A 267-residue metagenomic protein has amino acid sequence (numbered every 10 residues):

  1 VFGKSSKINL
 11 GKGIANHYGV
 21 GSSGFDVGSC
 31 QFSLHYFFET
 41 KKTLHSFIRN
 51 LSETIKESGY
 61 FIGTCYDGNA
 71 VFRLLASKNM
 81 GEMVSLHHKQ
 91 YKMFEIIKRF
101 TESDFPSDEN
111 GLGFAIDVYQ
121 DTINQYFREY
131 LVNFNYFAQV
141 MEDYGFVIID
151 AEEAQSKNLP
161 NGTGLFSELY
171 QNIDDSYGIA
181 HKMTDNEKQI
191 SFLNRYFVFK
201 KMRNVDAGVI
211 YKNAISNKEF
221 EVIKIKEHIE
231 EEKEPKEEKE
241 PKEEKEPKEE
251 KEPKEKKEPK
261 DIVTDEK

Functional and structural regions predicted by a protein language model:
V1-Y18: S-adenosyl-L-methionine
A15, G19, S23, H35-F37 (+1 more regions): Catalytic cores of eukaryotic secretory-pathway lumenal/extracellular enzymes that build and remodel glycoconjugates
S29: A conserved beta-strand element that flanks and buttresses the S-adenosyl-L-methionine
L34-H35, Y66-V71: Short "lid" loop at the C-terminus of a central beta-strand within the Rossmann-like core of SAM-dependent
K42-E57: A short glycine-rich, Lys/Arg-flanked "PGG" loop and its adjoining helix->strand segment in the class I
E57-Y66: Conserved beta-strand signature within the Rossmann-like core of class I S-adenosyl-L-methionine
L75-S85, Q90-K236, D261-K267: C-terminal lobe and adjacent flexible extensions of AdoMet/dcAdoMet transferase-like proteins
